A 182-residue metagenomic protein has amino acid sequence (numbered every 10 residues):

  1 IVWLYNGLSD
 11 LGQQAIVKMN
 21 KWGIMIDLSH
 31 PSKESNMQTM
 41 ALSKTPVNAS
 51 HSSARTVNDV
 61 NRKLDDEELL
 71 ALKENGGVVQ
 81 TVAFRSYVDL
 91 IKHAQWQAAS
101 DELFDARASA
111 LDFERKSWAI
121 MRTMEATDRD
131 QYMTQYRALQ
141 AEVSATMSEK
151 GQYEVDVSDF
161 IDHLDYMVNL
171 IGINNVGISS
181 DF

Functional and structural regions predicted by a protein language model:
V2-N48, N61-G77, S158-N174: Histidine/acidic residue-rich metal-binding segments in metalloenzymes
Y5, N58, E149-Y153: Second-shell loop/turn segments in exported
N36-S43, D59-L64, F84-D101, D156-F160 (+1 more regions): Histidine/acidic-residue-rich catalytic or RNA/ligand-binding cores of hydrolases and nuclease-related proteins
S52-R55: Short, acidic/turn-prone active-site loops that include or flank metal/cofactor- and phosphate-binding residues
D66-E142: Aromatic-lined glycan-binding groove of carbohydrate-active enzymes
Q80-A83, I171-F182: Short acidic/histidine-rich active-site segments
A126-D162, Y166: Intrinsically disordered, low-complexity acidic Ser/Thr-rich regulatory segments
